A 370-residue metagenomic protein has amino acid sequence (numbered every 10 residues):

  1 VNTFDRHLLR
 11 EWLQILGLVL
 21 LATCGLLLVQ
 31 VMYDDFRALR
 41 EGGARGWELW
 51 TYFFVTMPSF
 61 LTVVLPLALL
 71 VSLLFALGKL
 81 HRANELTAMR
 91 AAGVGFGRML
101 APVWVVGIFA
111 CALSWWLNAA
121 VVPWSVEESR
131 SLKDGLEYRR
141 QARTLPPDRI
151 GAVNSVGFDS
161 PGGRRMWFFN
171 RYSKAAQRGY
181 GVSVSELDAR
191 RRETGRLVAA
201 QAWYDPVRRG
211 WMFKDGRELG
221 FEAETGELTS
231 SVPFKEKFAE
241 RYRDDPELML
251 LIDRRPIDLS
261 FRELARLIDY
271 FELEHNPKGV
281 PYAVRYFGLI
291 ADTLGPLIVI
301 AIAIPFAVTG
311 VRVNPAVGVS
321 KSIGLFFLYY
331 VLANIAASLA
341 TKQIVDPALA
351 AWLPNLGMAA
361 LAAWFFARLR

Functional and structural regions predicted by a protein language model:
V1-T56, S185: Hydrophobic alpha-helical transmembrane segments
H7-E11, I15, R98-C111: Start (N-cap) of specific transmembrane helices in multi-pass transporter permeases
R40, E48, H275-L369: Transmembrane alpha-helical segments that form the functional core of multipass membrane systems
M57-A76: Long, hydrophobic alpha-helical segments
L73-T87, A92: Transmembrane helix boundary and interhelical loop/hinge segments in multi-pass membrane proteins
R90-G95, Q343: Short helix-to-coil transition segments within interhelical loops that connect adjacent transmembrane helices
G107-E222: Non-transmembrane, extracytosolic/lumenal segments of membrane-associated proteins
M249-N276: Extended, hydrophilic extramembrane loops/domains of integral membrane proteins
